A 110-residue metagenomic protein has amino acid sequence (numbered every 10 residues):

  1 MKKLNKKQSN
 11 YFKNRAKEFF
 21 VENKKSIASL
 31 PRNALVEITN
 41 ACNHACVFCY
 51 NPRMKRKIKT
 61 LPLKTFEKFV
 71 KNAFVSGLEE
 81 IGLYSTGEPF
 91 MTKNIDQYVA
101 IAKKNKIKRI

Functional and structural regions predicted by a protein language model:
K2-I110: Conserved alpha-helical substructure of the radical SAM core
